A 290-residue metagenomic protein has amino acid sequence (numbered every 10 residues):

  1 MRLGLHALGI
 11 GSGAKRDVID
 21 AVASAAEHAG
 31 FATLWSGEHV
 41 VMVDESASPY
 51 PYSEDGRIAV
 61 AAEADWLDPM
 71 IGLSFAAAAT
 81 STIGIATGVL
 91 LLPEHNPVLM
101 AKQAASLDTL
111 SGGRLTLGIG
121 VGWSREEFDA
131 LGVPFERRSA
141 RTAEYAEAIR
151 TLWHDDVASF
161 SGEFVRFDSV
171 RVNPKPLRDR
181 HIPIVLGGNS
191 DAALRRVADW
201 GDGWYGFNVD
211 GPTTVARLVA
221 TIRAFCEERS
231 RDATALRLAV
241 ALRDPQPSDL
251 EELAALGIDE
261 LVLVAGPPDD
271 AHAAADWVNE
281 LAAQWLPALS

Functional and structural regions predicted by a protein language model:
M1-S290: Active-site-adjacent structural elements that line small-molecule/cofactor binding pockets in enzymes
